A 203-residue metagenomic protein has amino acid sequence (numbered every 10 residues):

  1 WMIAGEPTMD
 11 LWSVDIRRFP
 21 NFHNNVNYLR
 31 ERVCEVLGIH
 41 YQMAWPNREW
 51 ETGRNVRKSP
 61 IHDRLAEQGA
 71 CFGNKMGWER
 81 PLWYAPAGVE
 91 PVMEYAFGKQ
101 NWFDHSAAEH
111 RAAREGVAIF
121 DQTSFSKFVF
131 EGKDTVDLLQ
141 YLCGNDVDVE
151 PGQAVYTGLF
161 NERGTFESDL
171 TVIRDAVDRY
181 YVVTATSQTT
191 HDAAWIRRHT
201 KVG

Functional and structural regions predicted by a protein language model:
I3-A4, T8-G203: Glycine/proline-enriched, intrinsically flexible loops and inter-domain linkers
